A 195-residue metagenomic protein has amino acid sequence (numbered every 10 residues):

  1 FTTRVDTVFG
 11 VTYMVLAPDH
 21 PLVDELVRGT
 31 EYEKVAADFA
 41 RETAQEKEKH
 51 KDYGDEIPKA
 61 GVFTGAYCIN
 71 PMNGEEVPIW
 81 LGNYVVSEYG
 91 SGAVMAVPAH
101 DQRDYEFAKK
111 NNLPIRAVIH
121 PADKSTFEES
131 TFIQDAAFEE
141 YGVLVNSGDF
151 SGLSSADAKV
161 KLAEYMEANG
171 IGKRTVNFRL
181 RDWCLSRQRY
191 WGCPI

Functional and structural regions predicted by a protein language model:
F1-H120: NTP-handling and nucleic-acid-processing catalytic cores
A93-I195: Residue patterns forming the tRNA-binding/recognition surfaces of aminoacyl-tRNA synthetases and related DALR
